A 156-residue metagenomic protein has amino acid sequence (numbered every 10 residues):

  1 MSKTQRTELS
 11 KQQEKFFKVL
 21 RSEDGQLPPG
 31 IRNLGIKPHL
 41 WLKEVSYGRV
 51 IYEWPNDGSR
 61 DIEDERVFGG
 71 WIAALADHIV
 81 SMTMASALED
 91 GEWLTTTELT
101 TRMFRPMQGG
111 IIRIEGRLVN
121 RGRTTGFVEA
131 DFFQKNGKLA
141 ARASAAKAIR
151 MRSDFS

Functional and structural regions predicted by a protein language model:
M1-S156: Terminal targeting signals and extreme-terminal segments of soluble enzymes
